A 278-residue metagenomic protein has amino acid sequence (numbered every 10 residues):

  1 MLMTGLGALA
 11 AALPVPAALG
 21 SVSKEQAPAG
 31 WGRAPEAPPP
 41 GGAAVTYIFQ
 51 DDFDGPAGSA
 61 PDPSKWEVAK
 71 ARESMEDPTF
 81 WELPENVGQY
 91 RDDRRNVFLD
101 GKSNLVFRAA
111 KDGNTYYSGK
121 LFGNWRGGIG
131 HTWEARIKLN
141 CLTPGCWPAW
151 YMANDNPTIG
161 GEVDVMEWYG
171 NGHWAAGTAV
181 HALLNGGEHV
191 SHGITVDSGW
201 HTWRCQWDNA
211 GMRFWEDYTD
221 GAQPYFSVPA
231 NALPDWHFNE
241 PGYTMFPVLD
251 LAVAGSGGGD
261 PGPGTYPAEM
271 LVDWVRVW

Functional and structural regions predicted by a protein language model:
M1-L2, F214: Conserved hydrophobic/aromatic "anchor" residues that stabilize well-ordered secondary structure elements
L2-L19: N-terminal export signals
L19-V22, W31: Hydrophobic/aromatic hotspots within intrinsically disordered, low-complexity regions
A27-W278: GH16 jelly-roll
